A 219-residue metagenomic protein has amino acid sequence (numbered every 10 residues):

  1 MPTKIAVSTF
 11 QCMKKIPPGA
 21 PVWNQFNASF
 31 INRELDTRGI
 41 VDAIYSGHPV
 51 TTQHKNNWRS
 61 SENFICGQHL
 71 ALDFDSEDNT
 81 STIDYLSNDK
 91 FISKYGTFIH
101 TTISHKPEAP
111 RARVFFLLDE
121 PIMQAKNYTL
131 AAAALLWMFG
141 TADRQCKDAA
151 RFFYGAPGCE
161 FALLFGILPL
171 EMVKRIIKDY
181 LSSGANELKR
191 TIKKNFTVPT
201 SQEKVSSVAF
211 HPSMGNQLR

Functional and structural regions predicted by a protein language model:
M1-P110, L117-L130: Signature for HUH/AEP ssDNA processing cores
K4, F98-T101, K178-R219: Long, charged low-complexity interaction segments
K4-K14, A150-F153, G158-C159, M172: Electropositive, intrinsically flexible nucleic-acid-contacting patches
G19-S29, L164-M172, S206: Short, polar loop/linker segments at the starts of domains and inter-domain junctions
G47, Y154-P157, R219: Short, hydrophobic/amphipathic alpha-helical patches that form generic packing surfaces within helical domains
S81-D89, L117-A142, L163-Y180: Helical (often loop-to-helix) elements that flank the catalytic cores of nucleotide-handling enzymes
H105-P107, F116-L117, R144-L168: Short, conserved secondary-structure transition motifs
K126-L130, A150, S213: Generic recognition of stable, solvent-exposed alpha-helical segments in well-folded globular domains
